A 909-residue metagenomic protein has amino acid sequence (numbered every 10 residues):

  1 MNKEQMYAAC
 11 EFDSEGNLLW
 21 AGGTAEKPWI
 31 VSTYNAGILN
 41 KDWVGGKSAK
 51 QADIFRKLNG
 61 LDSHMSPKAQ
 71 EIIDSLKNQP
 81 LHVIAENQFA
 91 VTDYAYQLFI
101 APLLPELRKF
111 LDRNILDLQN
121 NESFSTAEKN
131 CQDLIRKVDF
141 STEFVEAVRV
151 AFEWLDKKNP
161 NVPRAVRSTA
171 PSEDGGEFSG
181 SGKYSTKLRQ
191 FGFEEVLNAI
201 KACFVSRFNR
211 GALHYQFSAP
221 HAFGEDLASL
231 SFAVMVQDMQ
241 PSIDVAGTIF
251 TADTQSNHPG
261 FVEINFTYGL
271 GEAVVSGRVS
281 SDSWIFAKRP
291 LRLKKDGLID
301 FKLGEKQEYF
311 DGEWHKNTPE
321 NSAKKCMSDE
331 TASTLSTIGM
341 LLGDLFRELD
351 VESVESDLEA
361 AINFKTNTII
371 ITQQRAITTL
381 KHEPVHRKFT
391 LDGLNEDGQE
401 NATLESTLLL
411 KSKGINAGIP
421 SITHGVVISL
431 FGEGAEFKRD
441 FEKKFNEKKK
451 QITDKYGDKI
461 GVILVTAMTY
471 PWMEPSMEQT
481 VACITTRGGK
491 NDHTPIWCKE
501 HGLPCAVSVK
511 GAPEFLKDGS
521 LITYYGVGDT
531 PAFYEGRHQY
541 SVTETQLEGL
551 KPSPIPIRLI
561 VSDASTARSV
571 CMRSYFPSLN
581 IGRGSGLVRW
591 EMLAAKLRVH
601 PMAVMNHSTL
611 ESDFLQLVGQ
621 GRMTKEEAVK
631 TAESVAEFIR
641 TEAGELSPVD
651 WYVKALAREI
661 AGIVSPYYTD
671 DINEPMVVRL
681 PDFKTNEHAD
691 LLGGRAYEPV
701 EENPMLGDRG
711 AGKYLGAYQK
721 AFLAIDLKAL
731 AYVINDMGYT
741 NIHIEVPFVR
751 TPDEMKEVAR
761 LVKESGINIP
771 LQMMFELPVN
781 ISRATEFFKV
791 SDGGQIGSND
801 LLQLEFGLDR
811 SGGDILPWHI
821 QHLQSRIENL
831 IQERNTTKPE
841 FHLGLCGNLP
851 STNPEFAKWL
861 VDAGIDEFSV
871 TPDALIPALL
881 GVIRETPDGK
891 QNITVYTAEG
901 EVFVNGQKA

Functional and structural regions predicted by a protein language model:
M1, D13, L103, L107 (+7 more regions): Acidic, glycine-rich flexible loop/linker segments
M1-M235, D244, A323-E330, L335 (+10 more regions): N-terminal beta-alpha lobe that positions the nucleotide/phosphoryl donor in ATP/NTP-coupled carboxylate activation
N17-S48, D53, P67-K68, K77-F99 (+8 more regions): Conserved phosphate/anionic-ligand binding catalytic regions in large, soluble enzymes, centered on
H82-A90, P163-R164, A233, G247 (+15 more regions): Beta-sheet entry/capping signal
E86, T92, R167-T169, Q237 (+19 more regions): Generic beta-strand/beta-sheet core signal
S172-G180, I243, G339, L550-A909: Conserved alpha/beta-domain cores
S181-H214, S242-G312, I371-K413, T480-T486 (+5 more regions): Extended active-site and interfacial segments that coordinate phosphate-rich ligands in large catalytic machineries
V262-K365, G461, S612-T669, V733: Conserved catalytic alpha/beta cores of large enzymes that bind or transform nucleotide phosphates and polynucleotides
